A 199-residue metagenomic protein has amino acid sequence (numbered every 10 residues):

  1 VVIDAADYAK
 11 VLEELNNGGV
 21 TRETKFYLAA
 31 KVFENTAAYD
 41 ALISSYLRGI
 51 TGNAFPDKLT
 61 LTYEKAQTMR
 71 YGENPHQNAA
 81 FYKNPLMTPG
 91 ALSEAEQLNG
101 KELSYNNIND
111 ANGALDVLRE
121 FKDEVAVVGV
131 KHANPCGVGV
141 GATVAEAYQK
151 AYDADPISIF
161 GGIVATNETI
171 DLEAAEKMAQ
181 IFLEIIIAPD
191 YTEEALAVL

Functional and structural regions predicted by a protein language model:
V1-V2: Active-site cavity-forming subdomains of large catalytic enzyme subunits
D7-L199: Active-site loops and adjacent core secondary-structure elements that bind or stabilize anionic groups
